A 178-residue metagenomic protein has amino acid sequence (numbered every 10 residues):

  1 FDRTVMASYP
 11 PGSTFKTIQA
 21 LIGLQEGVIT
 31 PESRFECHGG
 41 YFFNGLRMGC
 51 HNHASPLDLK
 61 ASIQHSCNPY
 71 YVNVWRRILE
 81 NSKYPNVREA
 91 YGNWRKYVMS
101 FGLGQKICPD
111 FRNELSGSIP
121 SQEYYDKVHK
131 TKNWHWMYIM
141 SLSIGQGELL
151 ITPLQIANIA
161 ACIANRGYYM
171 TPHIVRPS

Functional and structural regions predicted by a protein language model:
F1-S13, I18-S178: Beta-lactam-recognizing serine transpeptidase/beta-lactamase-like catalytic domain environment
